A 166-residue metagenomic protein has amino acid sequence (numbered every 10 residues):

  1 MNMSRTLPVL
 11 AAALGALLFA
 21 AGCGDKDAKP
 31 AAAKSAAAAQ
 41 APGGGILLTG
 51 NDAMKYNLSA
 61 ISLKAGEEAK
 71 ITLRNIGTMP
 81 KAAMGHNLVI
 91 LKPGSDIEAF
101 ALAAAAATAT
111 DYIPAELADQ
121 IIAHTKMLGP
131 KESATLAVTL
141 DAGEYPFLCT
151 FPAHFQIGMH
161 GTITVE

Functional and structural regions predicted by a protein language model:
M1-A21: Sec-dependent bacterial lipoprotein signal peptides
C23-K26: Bacterial signal peptide processing site
A39-A69: N-terminal edge beta-strand
N51-A60, T72-N75, I121-I122, K131: N-terminal post-signal-peptidase region of extra-cytosolic proteins
S59-A83, L88-I90, A134-P146, V165: Beta-strand cores of secreted/periplasmic/IMS beta-sandwich domains, seen most often in copper-related folds
K81-N87, K92-D96, H154-M159: N-terminal soluble domains immediately following signal/targeting peptides that reside in extracytoplasmic
S95-L140: Extracytoplasmic beta-sandwich strand-turn segments characteristic of Greek-key/jelly-roll folds
A123-E166: Extracellular/periplasmic metallocenter environments
